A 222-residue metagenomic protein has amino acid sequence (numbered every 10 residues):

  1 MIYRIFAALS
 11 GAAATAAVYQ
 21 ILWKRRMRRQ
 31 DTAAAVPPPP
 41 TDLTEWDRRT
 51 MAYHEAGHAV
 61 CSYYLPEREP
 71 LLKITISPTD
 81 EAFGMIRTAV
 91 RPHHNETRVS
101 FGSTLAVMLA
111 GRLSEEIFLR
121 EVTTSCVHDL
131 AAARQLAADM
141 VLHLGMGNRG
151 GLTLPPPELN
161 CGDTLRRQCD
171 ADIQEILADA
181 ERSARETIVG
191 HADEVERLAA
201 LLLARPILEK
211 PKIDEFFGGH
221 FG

Functional and structural regions predicted by a protein language model:
M1-L9: Feature marks short, highly hydrophobic, charge-poor N-terminal signal-anchor/signal peptide-like helices that anchor
G11-G222: Soluble catalytic regions of large protease machineries
